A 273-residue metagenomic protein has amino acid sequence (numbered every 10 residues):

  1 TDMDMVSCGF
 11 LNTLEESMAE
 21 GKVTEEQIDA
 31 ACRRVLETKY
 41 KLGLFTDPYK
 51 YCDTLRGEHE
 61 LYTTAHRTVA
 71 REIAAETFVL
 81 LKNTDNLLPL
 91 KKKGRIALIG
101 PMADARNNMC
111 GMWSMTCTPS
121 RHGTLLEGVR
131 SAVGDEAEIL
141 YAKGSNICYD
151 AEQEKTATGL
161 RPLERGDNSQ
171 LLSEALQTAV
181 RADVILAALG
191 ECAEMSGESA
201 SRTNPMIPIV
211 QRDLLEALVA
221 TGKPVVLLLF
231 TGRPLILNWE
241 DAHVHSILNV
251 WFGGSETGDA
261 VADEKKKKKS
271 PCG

Functional and structural regions predicted by a protein language model:
M3-G9, E60: N-terminal alpha/beta PP-like core and its mobile active-site loop of ThDP/TPP-dependent enzymes
S7-E25, R33, E37, T68-G273: C-terminal non-catalytic regions of proteins with extracellular/luminal or membrane-system context
R33, Y40-H59: Conserved, charged catalytic cores of large soluble enzymes
D53-L61, R95, I99-G100: Charge-rich, acidic-biased intrinsically disordered regions
Y62, H66: Metal- or metallocofactor-binding catalytic centers and their adjacent structured scaffolds across diverse enzyme
